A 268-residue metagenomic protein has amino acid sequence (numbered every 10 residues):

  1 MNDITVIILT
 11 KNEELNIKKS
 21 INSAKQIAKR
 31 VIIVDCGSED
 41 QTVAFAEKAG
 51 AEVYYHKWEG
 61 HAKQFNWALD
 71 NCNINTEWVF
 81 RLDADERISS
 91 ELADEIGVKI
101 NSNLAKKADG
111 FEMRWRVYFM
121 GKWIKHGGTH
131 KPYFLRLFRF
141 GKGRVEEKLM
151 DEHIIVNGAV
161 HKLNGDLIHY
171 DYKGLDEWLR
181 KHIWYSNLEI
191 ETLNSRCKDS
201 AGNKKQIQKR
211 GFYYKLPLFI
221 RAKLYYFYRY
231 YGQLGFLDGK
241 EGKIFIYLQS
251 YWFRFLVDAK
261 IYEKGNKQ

Functional and structural regions predicted by a protein language model:
D3-T5: Cell-envelope/extracellular polymer assembly enzymes that use nucleotide-activated donors
I7-I27: Short, well-formed alpha-helical segments that are part of the catalytic scaffolds of diverse glycosyltransferases
I8, K29-G37, Y54, A84: Short beta-strand/loop segment that forms part of the nucleotide-sugar
K18, D40-A49, E91-L92: Acidic helix N-cap motif at the loop->helix transition within catalytic regions of sugar-transfer enzymes
S23, D35-A44, W58, D83: A conserved acidic beta->alpha catalytic loop
I27, K48-G50, Y133, V156: Short, structured coil segments at secondary-structure junctions
K29, V43-N71, N75: Conserved donor nucleotide-binding strand/loop of the catalytic core
A62-L69, T76-L82, S89-K267: Catalytic-site signature of metal-activated, phosphate-bearing donor transferases, centered on the GT-A/GT-A-like
